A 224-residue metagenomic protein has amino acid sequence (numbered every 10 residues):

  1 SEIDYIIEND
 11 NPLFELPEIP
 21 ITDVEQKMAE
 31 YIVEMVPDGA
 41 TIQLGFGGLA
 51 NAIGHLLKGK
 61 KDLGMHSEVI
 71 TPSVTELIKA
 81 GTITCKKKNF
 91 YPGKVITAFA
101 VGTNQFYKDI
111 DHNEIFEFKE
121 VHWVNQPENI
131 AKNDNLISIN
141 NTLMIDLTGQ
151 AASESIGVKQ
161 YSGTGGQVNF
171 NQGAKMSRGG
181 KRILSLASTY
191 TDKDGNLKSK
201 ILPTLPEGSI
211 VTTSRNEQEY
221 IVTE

Functional and structural regions predicted by a protein language model:
S1-E224: Conserved phosphate- and dinucleotide-binding cores of soluble alpha/beta proteins, encompassing both enzyme active
